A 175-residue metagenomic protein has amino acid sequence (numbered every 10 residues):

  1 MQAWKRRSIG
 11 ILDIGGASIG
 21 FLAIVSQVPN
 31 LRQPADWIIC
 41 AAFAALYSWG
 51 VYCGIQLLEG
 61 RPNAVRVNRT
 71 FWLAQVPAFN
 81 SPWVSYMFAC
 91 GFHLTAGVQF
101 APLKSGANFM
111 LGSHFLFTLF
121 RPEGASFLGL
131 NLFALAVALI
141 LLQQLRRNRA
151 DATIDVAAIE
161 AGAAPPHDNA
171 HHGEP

Functional and structural regions predicted by a protein language model:
M1-P175: Topology signature of small-to-medium multi-pass alpha-helical membrane proteins
